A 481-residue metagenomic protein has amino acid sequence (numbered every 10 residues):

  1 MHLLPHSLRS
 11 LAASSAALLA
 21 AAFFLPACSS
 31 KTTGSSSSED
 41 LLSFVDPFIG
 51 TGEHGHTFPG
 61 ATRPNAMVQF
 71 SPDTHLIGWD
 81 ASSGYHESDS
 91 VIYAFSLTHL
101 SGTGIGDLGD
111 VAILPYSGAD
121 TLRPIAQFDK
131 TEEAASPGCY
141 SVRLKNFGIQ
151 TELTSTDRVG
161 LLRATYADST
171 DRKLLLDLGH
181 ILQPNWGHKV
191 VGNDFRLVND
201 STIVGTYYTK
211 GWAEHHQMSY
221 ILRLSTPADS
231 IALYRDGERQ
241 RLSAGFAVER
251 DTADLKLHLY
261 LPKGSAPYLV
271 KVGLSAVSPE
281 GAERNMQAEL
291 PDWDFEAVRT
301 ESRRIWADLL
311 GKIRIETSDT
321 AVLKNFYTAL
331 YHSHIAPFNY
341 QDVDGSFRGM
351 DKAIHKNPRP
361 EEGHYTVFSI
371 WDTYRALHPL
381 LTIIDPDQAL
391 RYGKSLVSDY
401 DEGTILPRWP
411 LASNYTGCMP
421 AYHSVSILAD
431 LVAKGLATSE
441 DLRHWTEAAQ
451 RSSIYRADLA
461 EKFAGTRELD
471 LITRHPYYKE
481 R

Functional and structural regions predicted by a protein language model:
M1, P5, D89-I92: Intrinsically disordered, low-complexity regions
H2-A16: Bacterial N-terminal signal peptides that target proteins for export
L25-A27: C-terminal motif of bacterial Sec signal peptides marking the signal peptidase cleavage site
G34-S426, D430-R481: Accessory carbohydrate-recognition regions in carbohydrate-active enzymes
